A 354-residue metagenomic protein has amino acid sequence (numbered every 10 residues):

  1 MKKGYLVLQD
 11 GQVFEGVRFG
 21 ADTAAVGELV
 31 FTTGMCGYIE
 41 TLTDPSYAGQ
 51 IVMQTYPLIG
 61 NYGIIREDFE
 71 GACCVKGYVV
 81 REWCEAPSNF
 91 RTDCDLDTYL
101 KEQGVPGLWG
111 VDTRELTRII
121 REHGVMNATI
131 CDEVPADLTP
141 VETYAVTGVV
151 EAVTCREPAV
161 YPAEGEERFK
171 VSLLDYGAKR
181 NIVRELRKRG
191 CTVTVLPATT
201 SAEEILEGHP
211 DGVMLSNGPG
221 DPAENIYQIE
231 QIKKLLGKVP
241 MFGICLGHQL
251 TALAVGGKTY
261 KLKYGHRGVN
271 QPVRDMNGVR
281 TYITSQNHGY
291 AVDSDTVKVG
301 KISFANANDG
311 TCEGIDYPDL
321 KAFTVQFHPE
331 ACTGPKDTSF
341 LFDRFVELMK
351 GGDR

Functional and structural regions predicted by a protein language model:
M1-E203, E207-G208, P222, C332 (+1 more regions): RNA-binding accessory domains that recognize and position tRNA/RNA substrates
P106, K170, P240-F242, K258 (+1 more regions): Proline-centered loop/turn at the N-terminus of a beta-strand
D112, C245, H288, H328: Active-site glycine-centered loops adjacent to acidic/histidine catalytic or metal-binding residues that shape
G165-V171, G278-T281, Y317-A322: Beta-strand-turn-beta hairpins that frame and shape the catalytic cleft of phosphate-ester-processing enzymes
D211-G212, S216-I283, G289, G334-R344 (+1 more regions): Cysteine-nucleophile active-site neighborhood
R280-D319: Catalytic beta-strand/loop cores that center a nucleophilic Ser/Cys/Thr and support acyl-enzyme chemistry
G314-R354: A glycine-centered loop/beta-turn motif at secondary-structure junctions
